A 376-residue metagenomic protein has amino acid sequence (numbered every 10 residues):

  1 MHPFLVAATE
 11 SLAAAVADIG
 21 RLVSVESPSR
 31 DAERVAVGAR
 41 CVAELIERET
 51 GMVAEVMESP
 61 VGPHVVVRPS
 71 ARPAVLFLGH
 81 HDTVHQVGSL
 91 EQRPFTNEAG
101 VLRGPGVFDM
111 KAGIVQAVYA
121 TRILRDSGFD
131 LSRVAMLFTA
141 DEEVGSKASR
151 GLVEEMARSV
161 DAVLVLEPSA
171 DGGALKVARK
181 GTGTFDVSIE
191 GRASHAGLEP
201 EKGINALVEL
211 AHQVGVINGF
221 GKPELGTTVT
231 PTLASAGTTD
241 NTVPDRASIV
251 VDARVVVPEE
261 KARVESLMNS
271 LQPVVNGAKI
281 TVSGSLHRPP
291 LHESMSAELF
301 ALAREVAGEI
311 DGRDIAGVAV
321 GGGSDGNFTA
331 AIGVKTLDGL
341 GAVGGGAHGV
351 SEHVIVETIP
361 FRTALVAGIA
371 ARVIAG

Functional and structural regions predicted by a protein language model:
M1-P3, A7-E10, S27, H85 (+3 more regions): Metal-dependent amide/peptide-bond hydrolase catalytic core, centered on the "pita-bread" metallohydrolase fold
H2-P105, D126-F129, V373: Acidic/His- and Gly-rich active-site-bordering loop/insert found across diverse amide/peptide-bond hydrolases
E55, L76, A135-L137, T281: A structural signal for isolated positions on well-ordered beta-strands in alpha/beta enzyme cores
L76, L102, D109, D161-V165 (+1 more regions): Short glycine-aspartate micro-motif
L78-G79, L137-T139, L164-E167, S188-E190 (+1 more regions): Short beta-strand segments
H85, V101-V115, H195, D325: Glycine/serine-rich anion-binding loops at beta->alpha junctions that coordinate negatively charged ligand groups
M110-T182, K222, I374-A375: Acidic/histidine-rich catalytic neighborhood of metal-dependent amide-processing enzymes
